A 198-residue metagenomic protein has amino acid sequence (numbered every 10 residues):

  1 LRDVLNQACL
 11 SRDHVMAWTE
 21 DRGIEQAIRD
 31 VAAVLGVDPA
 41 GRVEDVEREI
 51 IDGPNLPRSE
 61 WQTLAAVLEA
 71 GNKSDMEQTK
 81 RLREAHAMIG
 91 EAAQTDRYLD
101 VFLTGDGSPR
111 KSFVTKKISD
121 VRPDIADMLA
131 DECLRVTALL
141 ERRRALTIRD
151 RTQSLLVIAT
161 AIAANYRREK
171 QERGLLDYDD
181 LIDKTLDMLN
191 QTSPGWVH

Functional and structural regions predicted by a protein language model:
D3-L176: Conserved ATP-driven helicase/translocase motor core recognized via long, highly charged RecA-like/P-loop NTPase domain
N72, Q191-T192: Polar helix-capping/helix-linker motif
Y166, K184-M188: Structural preference for long, well-ordered alpha-helical segments in enzyme cores
R173-T185: Inter-Walker segment of RecA-like/P-loop motor cores
T192-H198: Short basic/glycine-enriched coil/helix segment immediately N-terminal to the Walker B
